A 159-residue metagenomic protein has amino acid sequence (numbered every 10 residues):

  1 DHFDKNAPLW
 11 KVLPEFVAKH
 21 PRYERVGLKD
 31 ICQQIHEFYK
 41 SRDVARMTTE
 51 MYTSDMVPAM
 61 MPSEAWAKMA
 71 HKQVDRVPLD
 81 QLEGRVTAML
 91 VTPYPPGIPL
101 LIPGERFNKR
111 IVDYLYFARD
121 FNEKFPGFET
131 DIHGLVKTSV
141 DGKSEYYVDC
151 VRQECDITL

Functional and structural regions predicted by a protein language model:
D1-L159: Non-catalytic terminal extensions of PLP-dependent enzymes
